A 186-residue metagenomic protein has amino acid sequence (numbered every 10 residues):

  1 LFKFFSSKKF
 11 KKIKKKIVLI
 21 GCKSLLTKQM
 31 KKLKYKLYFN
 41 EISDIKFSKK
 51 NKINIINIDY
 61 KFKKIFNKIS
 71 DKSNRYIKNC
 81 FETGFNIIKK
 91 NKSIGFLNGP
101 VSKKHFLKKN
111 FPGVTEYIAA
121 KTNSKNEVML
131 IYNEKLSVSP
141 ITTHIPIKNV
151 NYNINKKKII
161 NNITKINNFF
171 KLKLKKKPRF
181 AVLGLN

Functional and structural regions predicted by a protein language model:
L1-N186: Anion-binding alpha/beta catalytic cores of soluble intermediary-metabolism enzymes, centered on
